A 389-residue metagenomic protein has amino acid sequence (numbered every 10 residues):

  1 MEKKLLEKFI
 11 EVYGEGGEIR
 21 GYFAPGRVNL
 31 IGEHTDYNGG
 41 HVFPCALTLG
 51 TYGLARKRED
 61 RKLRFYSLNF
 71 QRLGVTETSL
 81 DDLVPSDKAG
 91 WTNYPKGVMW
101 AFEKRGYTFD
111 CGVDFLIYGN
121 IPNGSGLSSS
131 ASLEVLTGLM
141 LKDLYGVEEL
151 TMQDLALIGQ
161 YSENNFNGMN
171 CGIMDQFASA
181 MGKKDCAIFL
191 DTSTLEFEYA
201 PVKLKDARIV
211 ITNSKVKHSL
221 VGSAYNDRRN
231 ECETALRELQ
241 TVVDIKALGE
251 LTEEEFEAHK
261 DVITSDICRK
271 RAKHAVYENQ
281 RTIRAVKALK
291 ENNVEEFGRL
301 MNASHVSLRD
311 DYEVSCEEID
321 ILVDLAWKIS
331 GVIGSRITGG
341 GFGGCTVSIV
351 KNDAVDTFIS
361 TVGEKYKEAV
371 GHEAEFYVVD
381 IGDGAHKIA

Functional and structural regions predicted by a protein language model:
M1-R27, Y52-K88, C186-G334, I349-A389: C-terminal nucleotide
M1-Y22, V28-G32, N38-H41, L80 (+3 more regions): Gly/Ser-rich oxyanion-binding loop with an adjacent helix/lid that shapes the negatively charged ligand pocket
G32-H34, A46-L47: N-terminal cofactor/phosphate-binding cores enriched in small/glycine residues, especially glycine-rich loops such as
G39-A46, R228-R229: Short Gly/aromatic-enriched secondary-structure transition segments
S132, C345-I349: FabD-like malonyl-/acyl-CoA
F342: Glycine-rich phosphate-binding loop
